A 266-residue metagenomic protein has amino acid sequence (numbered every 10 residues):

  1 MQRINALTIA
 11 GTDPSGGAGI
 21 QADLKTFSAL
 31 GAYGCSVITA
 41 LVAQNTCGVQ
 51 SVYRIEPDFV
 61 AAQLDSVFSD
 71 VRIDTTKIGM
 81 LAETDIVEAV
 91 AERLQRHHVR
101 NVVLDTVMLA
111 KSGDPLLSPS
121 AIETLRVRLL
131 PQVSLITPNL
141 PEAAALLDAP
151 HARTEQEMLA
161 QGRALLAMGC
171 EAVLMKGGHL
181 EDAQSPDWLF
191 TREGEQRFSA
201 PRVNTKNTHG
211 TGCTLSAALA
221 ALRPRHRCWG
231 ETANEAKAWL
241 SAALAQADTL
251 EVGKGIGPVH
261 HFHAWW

Functional and structural regions predicted by a protein language model:
M1-Q2, T8, G19, A183-F198: Acidic-glycine-rich active-site phosphate/pyrophosphate-binding loop
Q2-T8, S28-K111, P115, F262-W265: Conserved N-terminal subdomain of the carbohydrate kinase-like
R3, R54, G230-W266: Charged C-terminal helix
I9-S15, Q196-H209: Short pre-catalytic strand/loop immediately N-terminal to key active-site residues, enriched for Gly-Thr
L30-C35, Q196, L222-A236: Phosphate-handling active-site elements
E88-R96, R163, E171, G194 (+2 more regions): Nucleotide and nucleotide-moiety/phosphate-recognizing core
P119-E195, E235: Conserved phosphate/ATP/ADP-binding segment of small-molecule kinases
A144-A145, K206-W229: Short, small-residue alpha-helix embedded
